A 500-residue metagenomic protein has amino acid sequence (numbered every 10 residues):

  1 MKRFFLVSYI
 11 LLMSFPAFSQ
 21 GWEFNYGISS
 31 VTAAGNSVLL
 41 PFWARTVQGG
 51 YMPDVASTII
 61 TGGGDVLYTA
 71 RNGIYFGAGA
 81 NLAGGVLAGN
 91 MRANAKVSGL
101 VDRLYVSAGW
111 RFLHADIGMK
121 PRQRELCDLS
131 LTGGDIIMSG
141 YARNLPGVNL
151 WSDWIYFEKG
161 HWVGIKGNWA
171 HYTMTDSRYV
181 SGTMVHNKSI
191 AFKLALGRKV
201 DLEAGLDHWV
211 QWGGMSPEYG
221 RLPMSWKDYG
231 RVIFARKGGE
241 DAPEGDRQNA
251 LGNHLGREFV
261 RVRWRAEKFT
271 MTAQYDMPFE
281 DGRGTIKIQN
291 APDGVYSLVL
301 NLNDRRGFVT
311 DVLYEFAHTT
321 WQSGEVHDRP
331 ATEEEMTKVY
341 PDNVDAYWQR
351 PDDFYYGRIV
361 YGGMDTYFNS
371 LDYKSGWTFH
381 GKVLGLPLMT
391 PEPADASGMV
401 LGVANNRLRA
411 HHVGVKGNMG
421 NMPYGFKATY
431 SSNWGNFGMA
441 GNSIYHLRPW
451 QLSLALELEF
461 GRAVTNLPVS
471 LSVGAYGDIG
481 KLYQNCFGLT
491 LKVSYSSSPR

Functional and structural regions predicted by a protein language model:
M1-E23, V493, S497-R500: Bacterial Sec-dependent N-terminal signal peptides
S19-R122, L129-T132, I136-M138, A142-K159 (+2 more regions): Beta-barrel outer-membrane channel/assembly domains of diderm bacteria
Q20-F24, V66-A78, A108-L113, I155-K166 (+6 more regions): Short loop/turn motifs that connect adjacent beta-strands in outer-membrane beta-barrel proteins
I28-N36, Y68, L82-N90, W110-F112 (+12 more regions): Transmembrane beta-strands of outer-membrane beta-barrel pores
N36-R45, G89-V97, C127-G134, D176-V185 (+5 more regions): Outer-membrane beta-barrel translocator domains and adjoining extracellular loop/strand segments of Gram-negative
Q123-L222: Internal, well-ordered domain-core segments that constitute the primary functional module of diverse proteins
M174, L196-R263: A conserved mid-domain beta-alpha-beta active-site/ligand-binding segment of alpha/beta enzyme cores
D246-R257, R263-R500: Outer-membrane beta-barrel pore domains
